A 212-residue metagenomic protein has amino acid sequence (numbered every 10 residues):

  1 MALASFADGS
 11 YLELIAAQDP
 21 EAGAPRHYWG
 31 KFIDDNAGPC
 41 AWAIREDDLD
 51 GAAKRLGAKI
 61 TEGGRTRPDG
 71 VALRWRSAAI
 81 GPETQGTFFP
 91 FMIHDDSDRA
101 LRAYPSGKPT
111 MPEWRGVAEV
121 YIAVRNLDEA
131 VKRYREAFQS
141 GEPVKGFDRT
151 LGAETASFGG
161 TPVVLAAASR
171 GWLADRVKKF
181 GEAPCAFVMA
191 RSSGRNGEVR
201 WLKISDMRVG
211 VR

Functional and structural regions predicted by a protein language model:
M1-I33: Glycine/small-residue-rich interface belts in oligomeric ring/scaffold proteins and their assembly partners
L3-S5, L12-E13, L49-G116, E142-R212: Vicinal oxygen chelate
W29, I33-D34, D47, R176-V177: Charged, low-complexity, helix-prone segments enriched in Lys/Glu/Asp/Gln
D35-G57: Ordered, amphipathic secondary-structure segments that act as subunit-interaction surfaces in large macromolecular
G38-W42, A118-E119, P184-F187: Short active-site oxyanion
E46-D47, I122-D128: Short, surface-exposed ligand-recognition loops at beta-strand->loop->(often short) alpha-helix junctions that present
A52-L56, N126-E142: Amphipathic alpha-helical segments
T110, E119-V124: Short, surface-exposed loop/turn motifs that are enriched in glycine and acidic residues and include a nearby proline
